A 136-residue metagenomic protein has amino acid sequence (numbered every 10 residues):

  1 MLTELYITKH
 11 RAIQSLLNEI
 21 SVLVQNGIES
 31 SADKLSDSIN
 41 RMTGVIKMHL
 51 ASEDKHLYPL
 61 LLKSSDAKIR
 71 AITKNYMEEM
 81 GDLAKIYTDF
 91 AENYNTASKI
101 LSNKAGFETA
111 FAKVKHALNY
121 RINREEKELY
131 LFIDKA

Functional and structural regions predicted by a protein language model:
M1-A136: Small-residue-biased structural context
